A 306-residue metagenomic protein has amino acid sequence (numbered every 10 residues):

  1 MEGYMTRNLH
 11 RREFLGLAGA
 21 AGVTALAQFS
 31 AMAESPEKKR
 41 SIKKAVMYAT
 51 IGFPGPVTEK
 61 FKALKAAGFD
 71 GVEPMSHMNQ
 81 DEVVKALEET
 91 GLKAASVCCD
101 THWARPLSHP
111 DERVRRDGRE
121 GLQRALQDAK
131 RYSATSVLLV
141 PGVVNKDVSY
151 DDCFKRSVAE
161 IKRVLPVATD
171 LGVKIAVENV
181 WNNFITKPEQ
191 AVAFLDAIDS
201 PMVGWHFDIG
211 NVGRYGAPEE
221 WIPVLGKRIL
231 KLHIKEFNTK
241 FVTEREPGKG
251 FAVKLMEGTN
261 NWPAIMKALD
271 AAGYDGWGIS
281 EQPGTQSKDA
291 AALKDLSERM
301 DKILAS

Functional and structural regions predicted by a protein language model:
E2-A45, T50, P54-K60, K65 (+3 more regions): Histidine-acidic metal/acid-base catalytic patches
E13, A18-F29, P36-K38, S108-G204 (+3 more regions): Active-site acidic/histidine proton-transfer and metal-coordination neighborhood in alpha/beta enzyme cores
T50-G52, S76-M78, T101-W103, V143-N145 (+4 more regions): Active-site-proximal loop/turn and secondary-structure-junction residues that shape catalytic pockets, frequently
E59-H77: Catalytic domains of carbohydrate-active enzymes, especially glycoside hydrolases
G71, A176-E178, H206, I279: Generic enzyme active-site microenvironment
E73, S96-C98, L138, H233 (+1 more regions): Conserved beta-strand positions in the central sheet of alpha/beta enzyme cores
M75-E89, P141-V148: Glycine-rich, proline-tolerant flexible connector loops at the mouths of alpha/beta enzymes
N79-G91, G121-R131, A217-K227, M266-A268: Short amphipathic alpha-helices and their capping/turn segments at secondary-structure boundaries
